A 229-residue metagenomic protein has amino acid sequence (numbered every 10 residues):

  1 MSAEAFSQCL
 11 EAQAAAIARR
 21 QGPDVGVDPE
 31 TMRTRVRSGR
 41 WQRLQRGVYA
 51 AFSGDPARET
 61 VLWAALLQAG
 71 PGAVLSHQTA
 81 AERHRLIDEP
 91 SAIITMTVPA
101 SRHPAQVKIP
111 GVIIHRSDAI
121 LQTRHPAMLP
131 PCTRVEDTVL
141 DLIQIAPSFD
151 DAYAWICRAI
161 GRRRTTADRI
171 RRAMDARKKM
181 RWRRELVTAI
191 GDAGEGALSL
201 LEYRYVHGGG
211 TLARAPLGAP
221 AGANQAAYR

Functional and structural regions predicted by a protein language model:
M1-R184, L200-V206, A213-A219: Short gly/ser-rich loop at a beta-strand->alpha-helix junction or flexible surface loop bordering the NTP-binding
T188-Y203: A short, highly charged nucleic-acid-interacting micro-segment common to nuclease and nuclease-linked defense proteins
A219-R229: Short acidic loop-to-beta-strand element that houses the catalytic metal-binding Asp/Glu of nuclease active sites
